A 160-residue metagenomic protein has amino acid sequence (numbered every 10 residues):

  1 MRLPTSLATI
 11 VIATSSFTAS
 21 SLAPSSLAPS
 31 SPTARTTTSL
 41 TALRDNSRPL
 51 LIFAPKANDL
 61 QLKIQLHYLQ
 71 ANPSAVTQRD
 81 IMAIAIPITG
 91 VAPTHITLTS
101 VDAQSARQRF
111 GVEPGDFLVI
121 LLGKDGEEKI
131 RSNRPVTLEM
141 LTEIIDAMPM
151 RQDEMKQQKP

Functional and structural regions predicted by a protein language model:
R2-P160: Non-catalytic interaction/Regulatory regions outside core domains
